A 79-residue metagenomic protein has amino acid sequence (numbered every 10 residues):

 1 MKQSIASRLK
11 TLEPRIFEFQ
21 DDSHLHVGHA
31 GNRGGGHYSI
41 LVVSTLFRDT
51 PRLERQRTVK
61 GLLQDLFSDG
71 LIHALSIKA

Functional and structural regions predicted by a protein language model:
M1-A79: N-terminal, polar/charged subdomain of small-to-medium soluble alpha/beta proteins
